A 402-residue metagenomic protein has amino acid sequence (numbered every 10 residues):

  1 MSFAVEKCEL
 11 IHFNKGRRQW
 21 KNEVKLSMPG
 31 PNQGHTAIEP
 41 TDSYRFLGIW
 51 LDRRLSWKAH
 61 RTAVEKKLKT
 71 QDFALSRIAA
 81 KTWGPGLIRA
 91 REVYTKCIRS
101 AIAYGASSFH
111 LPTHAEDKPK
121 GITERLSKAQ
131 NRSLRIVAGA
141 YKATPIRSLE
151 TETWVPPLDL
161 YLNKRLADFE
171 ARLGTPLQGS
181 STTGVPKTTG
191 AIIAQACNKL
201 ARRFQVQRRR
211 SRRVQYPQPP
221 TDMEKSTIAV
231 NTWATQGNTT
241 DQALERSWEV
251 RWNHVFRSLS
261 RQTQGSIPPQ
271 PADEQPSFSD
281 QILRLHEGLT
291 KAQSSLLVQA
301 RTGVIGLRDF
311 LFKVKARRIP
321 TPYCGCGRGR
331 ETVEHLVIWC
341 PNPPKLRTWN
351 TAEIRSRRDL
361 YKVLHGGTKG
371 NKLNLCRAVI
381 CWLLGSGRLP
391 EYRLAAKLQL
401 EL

Functional and structural regions predicted by a protein language model:
M1-A4, E9-I11, R18, E92-V93 (+2 more regions): Short, charged alpha-helical motifs in flexible N/C-terminal segments and linkers
S2-D42: Short, conserved micro-motifs composed of acidic
H35-H110: Basic, alpha-helical interaction scaffolds
R54-Q71, Y161-S180, W339-H365: Compositionally biased, low-complexity linear motifs
F109-E124: Acidic, serine/threonine/proline-rich low-complexity intrinsically disordered regions
E152-R301, G306: Extended C-terminal regions of large enzymes
Q262, S266-Q281, L285-L402: Family-specific functional microsites
